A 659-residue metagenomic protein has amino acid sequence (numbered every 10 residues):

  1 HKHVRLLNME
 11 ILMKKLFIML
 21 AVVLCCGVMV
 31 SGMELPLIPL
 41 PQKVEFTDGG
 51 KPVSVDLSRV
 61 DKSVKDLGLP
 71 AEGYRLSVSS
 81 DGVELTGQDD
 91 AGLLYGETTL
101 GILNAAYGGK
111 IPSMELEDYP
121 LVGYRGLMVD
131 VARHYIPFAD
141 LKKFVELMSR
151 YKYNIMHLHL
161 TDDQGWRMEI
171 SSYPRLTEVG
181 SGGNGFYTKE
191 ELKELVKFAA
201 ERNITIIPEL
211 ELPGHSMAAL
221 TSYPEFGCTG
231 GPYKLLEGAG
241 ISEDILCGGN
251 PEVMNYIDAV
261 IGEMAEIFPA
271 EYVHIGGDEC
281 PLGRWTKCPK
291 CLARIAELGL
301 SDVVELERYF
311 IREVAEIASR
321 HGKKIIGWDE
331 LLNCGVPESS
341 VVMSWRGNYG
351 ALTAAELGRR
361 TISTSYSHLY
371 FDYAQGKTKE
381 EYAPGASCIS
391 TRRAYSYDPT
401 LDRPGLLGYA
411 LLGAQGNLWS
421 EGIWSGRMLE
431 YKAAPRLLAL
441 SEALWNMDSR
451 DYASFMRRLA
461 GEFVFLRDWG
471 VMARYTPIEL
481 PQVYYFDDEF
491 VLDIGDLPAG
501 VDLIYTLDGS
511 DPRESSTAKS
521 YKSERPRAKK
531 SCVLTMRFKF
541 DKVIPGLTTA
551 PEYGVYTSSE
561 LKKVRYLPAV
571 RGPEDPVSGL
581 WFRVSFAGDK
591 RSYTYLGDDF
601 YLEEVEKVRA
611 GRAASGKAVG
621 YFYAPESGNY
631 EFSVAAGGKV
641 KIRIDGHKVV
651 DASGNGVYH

Functional and structural regions predicted by a protein language model:
K2-V4: Short hydrophobic alpha-helical segments enriched in small aliphatic residues
M9-L16, I206: Positively charged n-region of N-terminal signal peptides that target proteins for export
L16-C26: Sec-dependent N-terminal signal peptides
M19-A21, S31-P120, K324-L332, V336 (+2 more regions): Acidic, contiguous N-terminal accessory segments
L69-H274, C288, E313, I317 (+2 more regions): Feature activates predominantly on carbohydrate-active enzymes
K234-E237, I241-S340, W345-L357: Active-site neighborhood of glycoside hydrolase catalytic domains
I325-E330, G335-S340, R346-D493: Flexible, acidic glycine-rich loops studded with aromatic residues
S454-W581, G588-Y623, S627-N629, A635 (+1 more regions): Short, compositionally stereotyped local motifs that mark structural "simplifiers"
